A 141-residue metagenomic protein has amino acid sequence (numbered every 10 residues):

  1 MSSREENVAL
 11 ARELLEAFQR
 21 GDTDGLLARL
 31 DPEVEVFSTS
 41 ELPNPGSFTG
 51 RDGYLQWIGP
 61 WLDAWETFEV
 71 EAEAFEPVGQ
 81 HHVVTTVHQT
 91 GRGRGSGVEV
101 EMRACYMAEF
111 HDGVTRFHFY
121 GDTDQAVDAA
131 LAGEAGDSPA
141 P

Functional and structural regions predicted by a protein language model:
M1-P32, L131-P141: Short, low-complexity N-terminal intrinsically disordered segments enriched in polar/charged residues
M1-S3, L55-P141: A beta-strand edge to alpha-helix "cap/lid" segment located at domain peripheries
S2-E5, P45, T49-D52: Residues at secondary-structure transition points
A11, G25-L30, V34, G50 (+3 more regions): Hydrophobic pocket/interface hotspot
Q19, S47, F119-Y120: A structural signal for short, well-ordered beta-strand elements
R20, E35, D63-T67: Short helix-capping and hinge/turn segments at secondary-structure transitions, especially at repeat and domain
P32, S40-L42, E76, Y120: Short, solvent-exposed coil/turn elements at secondary-structure transition points
E35-T49: A short gly/proline-enriched turn/hairpin at secondary-structure junctions
